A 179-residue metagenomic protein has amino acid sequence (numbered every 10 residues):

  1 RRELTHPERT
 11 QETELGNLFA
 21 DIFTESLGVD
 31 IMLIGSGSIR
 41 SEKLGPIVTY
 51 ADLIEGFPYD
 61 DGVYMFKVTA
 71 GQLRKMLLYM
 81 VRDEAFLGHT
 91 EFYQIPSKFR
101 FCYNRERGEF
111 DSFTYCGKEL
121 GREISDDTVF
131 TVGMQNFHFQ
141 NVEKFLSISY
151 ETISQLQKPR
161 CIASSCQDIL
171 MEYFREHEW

Functional and structural regions predicted by a protein language model:
R1-S26, D30-W179: Catalytic centers of hydrolytic enzymes
